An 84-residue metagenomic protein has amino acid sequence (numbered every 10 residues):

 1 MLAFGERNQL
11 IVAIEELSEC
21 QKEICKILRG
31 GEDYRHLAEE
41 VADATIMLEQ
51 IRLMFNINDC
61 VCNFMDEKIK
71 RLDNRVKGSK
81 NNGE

Functional and structural regions predicted by a protein language model:
M1-E84: Flexible "arm" and connector segments at domain edges
